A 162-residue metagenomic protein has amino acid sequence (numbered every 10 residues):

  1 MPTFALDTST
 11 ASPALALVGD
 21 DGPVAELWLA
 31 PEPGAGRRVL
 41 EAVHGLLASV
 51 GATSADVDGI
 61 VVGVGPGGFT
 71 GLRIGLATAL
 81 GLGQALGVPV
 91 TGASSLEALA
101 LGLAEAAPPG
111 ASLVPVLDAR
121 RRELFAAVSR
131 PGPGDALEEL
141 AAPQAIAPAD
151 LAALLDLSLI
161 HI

Functional and structural regions predicted by a protein language model:
M1-P66: N-terminal beta-alpha supersecondary unit
A14, P23-A25, G65-L72, L86 (+2 more regions): Glycine-rich, flexible loop/turn motifs
G22, W28, G34, P89-I160: Surface "functional belts" at beta-alpha junctions
R38-E41, A77, G81, A98: Short amphipathic alpha-helical face segments that pack within enzyme cores and frequently flank/anchor catalytic
V39, I160-H161: Intrinsically disordered, low-complexity proline-rich regions
G45, G81, A153: Surface-exposed charge patches
L46-V50, A85, L103: Stable alpha-helical structural segments in soluble proteins, enriched in small hydrophobic residues
V61-G92: DPxDG-like acidic metal-binding loop motif
